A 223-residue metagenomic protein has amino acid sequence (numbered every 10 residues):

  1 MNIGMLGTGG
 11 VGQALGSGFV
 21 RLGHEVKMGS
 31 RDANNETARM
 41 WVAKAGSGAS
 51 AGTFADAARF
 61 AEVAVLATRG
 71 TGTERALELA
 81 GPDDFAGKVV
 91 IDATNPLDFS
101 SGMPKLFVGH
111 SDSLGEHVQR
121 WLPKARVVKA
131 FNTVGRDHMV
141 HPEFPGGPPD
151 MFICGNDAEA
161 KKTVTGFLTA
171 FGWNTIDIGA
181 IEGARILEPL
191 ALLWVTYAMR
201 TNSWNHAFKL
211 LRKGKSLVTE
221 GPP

Functional and structural regions predicted by a protein language model:
M1-K44: NAD(P)+-binding Rossmann beta1-loop-alpha1 motif at the extreme N-terminus of oxidoreductases
A14, G18, W121, F167: Rossmann-fold NAD(P)-dependent oxidoreductase module
A38, F60, G87, K124-V127: A glycine-biased structural micro-motif
G46-I91, N95-G102: Rossmann-like NAD(P)-binding element
A51-G52, R126-N132, I176-I178: General beta-strand structural signal in soluble alpha/beta enzymes
T94-E143: Rossmann-fold NAD(P)-binding glycine/threonine-rich loop
P149-P223: Active-site-lining helix/loop region of Rossmann-like oxidoreductase modules
